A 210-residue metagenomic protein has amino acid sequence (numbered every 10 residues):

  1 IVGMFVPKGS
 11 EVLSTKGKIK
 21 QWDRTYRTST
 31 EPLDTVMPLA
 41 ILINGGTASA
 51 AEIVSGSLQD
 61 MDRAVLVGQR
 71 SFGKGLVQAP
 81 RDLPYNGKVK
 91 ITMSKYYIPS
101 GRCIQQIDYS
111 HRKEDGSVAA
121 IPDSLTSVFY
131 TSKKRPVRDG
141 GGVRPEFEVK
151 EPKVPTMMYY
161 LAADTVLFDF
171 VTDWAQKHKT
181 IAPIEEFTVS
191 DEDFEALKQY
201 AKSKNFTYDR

Functional and structural regions predicted by a protein language model:
I1, K8, A50-V54, S100 (+1 more regions): Stable alpha-helical elements in mature extracytoplasmic
I1-L42, G46-S49, G75-D82: Gly/Ser/Thr-rich loop/hinge elements
F5, L39, L58, G101 (+1 more regions): Terminal peptide-recognition signature
F5-V12, K16, I43-T47, D62 (+6 more regions): Sec/Tat-exported extracytoplasmic proteins
W22, T35-P38, V54, D62 (+1 more regions): Envelope-exposed proteins and targeting segments
A40-A48, V65, R70, D82 (+5 more regions): Hydrophobic alpha-helical scaffolding
A50, D62-R63, V67-Q69, G73-K133: Polar, glycine-rich mid-to-C-terminal structural blocks that act as macromolecule-binding/assembly scaffolds
C103-R210: Conserved functional hotspot residues or short segments at active or partner-binding sites across diverse domains
